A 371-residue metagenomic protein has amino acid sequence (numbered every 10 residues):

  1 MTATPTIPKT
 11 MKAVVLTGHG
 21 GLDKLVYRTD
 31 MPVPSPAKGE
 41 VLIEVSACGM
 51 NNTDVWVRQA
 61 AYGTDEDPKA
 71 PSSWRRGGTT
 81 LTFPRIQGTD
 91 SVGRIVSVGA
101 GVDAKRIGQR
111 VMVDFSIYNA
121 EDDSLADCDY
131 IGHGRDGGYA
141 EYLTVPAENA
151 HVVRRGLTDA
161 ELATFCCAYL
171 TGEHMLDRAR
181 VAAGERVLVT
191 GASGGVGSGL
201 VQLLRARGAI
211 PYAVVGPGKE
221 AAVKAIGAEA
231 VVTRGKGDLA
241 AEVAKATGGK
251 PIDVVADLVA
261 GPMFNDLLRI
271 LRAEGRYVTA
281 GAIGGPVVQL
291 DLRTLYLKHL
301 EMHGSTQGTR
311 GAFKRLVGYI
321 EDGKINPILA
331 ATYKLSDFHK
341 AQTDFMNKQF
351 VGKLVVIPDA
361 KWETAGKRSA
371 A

Functional and structural regions predicted by a protein language model:
T2-K9, T17, R310-A371: C-terminal hydrophobic helical "lid"/dimerization subdomain of Rossmann-like NAD(P)H-dependent oxidoreductases
P32-C48, G63-I117, R154: Glycine-rich beta-strand-centered segment in the early N-terminal region that forms part of a ligand/cofactor-binding
G77-T82, D114-G191: NAD(P)H dinucleotide-binding glycine-rich loop of Rossmann-like/cofactor-binding domains, especially the beta1-alpha1
G99, F115-S116, G191, V215 (+1 more regions): Conserved "cap/hinge" positions at secondary-structure junctions
L157-G237: Mid-domain Rossmann-like dinucleotide-binding core that forms the NAD(H)/NADP(H) cofactor-binding site
Y212-V215, K224-H299, W362-A371: Glycine-rich cofactor phosphate-binding loops and adjacent beta1-alpha1 units of small-molecule cofactor enzyme domains
A273-A280, Q289-L329: Rossmann-fold dehydrogenase core element
